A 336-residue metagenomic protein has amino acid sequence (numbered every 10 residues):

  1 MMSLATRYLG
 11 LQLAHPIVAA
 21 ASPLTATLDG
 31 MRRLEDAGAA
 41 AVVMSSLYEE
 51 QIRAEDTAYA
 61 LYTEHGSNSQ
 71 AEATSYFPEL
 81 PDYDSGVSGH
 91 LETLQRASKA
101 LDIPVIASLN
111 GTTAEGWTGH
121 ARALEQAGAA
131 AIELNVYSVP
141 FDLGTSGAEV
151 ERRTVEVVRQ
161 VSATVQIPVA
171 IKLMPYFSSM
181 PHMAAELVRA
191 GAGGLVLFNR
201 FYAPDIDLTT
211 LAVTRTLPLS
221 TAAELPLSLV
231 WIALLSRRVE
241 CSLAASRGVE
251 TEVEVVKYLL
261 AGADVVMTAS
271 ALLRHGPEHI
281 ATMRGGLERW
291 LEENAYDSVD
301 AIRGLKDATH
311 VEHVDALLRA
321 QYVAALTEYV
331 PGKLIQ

Functional and structural regions predicted by a protein language model:
M1-V18, H90-S98: N-terminal amphipathic alpha-helix/helix-capping segment at the start of soluble metabolic enzymes
A19-A20, A107: A structural motif
A21-T25: Glycine-rich phosphate/pyrophosphate-binding beta-alpha loops
T27-Q70, S85-I106, N110-A245, E250-V266 (+2 more regions): Alpha/beta enzyme core
E72-P81: Short glycine/proline- and acidic residue-enriched helix-loop micro-motifs that form flexible lids or anion-recognition
A223, L227, R247-E250, A271-H275 (+2 more regions): Short amphipathic alpha-helical interaction segments
V256-E288: A compact, surface-exposed functional segment
H275-N294, D300-Q336: C-terminal extensions of enzymes
